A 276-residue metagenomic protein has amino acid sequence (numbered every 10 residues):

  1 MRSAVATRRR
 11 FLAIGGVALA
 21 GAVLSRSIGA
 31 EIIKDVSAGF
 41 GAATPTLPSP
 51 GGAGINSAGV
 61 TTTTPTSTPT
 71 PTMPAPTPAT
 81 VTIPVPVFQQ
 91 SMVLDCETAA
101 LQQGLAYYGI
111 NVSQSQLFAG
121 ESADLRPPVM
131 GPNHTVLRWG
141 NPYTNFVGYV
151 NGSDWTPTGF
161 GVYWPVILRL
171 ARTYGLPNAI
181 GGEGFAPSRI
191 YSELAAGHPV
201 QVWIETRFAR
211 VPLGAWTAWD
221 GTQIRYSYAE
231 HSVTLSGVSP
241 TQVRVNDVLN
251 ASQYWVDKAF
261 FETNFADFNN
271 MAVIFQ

Functional and structural regions predicted by a protein language model:
M1-R2: N-terminal Lys/Arg-rich, disordered targeting/topogenic segments
A6-R10, G15-W164, T206, L213-W219 (+1 more regions): Active-site-adjacent structural segments surrounding the nucleophilic cysteine of cysteine proteases and isopeptidases
A100, G182-G184, I204-F208, G237-S239 (+1 more regions): A mature extracytoplasmic/lumenal domain signature
L101, L105-I110, S122-A123, R172-L176 (+3 more regions): Sec-exported extracytoplasmic/periplasmic mature domains
V162-Y163, I167-I180: Mid-length scaffold segments of soluble, non-membrane domains
A171-R172, A195, G214-S227, V233-Q276: Noncatalytic regulatory segments and standalone regulatory/sensor domains
A186-I190: Surface-exposed ligand/attachment interfaces on beta-rich extracellular proteins
A196-V200: Loop/turn elements at helix/coil->beta-strand transitions in domains of secreted/extracellular proteins
